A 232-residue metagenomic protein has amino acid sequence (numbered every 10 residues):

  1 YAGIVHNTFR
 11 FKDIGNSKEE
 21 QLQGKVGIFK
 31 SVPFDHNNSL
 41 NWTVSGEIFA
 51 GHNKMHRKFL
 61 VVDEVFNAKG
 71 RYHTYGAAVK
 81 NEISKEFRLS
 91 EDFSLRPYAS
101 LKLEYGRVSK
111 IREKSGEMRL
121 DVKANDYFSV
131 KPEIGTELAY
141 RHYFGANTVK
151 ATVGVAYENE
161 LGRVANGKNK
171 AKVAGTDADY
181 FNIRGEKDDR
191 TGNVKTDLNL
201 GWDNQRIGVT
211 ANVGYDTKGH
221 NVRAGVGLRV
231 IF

Functional and structural regions predicted by a protein language model:
Y1-E86, N212-R223, G227: Outer membrane beta-barrel translocator domains of Type V secretion systems
A2-H6, V44-H52, A99-Y105, I134-T136 (+3 more regions): Transmembrane beta-barrel strands of outer-membrane/channel proteins
R10-E19, K54-H73, R107-F128, L161-R190: Solvent-exposed, glycine/polar-rich loop segments of beta-barrel outer-membrane systems
K25, K123-F232: Outer membrane beta-barrel transmembrane domains
P33-W42, E86-L95, R141-V149, D203-I207: Short loop/turn motifs that connect adjacent beta-strands in outer-membrane beta-barrel proteins
Y72-T74, D92, S129, E133: Short, well-structured alpha-helical interface segments that form or flank functional binding sites
T74-E104: Loop-centered beta-sheet repeat module
K80-E86, D121, G135-A139: Glycine-rich, charged/polar anion/phosphate-binding loops that engage phosphate groups from diverse ligands
